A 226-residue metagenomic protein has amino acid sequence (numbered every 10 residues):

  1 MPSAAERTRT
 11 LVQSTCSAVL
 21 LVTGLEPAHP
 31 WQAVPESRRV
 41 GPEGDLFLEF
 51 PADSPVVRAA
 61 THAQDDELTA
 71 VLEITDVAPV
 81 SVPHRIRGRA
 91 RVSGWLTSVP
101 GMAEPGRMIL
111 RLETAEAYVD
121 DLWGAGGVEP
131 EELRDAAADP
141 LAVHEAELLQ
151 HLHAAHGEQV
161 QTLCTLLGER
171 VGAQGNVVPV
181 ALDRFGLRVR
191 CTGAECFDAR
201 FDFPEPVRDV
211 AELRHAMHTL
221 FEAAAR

Functional and structural regions predicted by a protein language model:
M1-R226: Binding-site signature for planar aromatic cofactors or substrates
